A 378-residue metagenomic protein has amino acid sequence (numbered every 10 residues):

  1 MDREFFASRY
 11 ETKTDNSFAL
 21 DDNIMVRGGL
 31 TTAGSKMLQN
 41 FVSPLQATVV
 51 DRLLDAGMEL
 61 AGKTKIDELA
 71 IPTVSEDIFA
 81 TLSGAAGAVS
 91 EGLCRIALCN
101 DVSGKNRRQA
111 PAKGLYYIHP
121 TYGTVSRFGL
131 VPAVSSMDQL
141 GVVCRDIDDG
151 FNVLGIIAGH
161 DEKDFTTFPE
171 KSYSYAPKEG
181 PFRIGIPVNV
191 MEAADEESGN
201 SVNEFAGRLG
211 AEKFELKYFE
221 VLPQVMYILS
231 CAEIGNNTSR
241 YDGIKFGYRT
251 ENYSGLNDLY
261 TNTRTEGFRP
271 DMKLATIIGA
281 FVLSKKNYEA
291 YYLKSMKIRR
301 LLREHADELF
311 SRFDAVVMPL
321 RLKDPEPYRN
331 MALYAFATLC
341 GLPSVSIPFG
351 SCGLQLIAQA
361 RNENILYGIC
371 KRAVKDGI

Functional and structural regions predicted by a protein language model:
M1-A47, R52-L54, A61, I66-I71 (+3 more regions): Short, well-ordered alpha-helical
E4-K13, H119-N200, G377-I378: A short helix-breaking turn/cap at a secondary-structure junction
D21, D55, E59, F151 (+3 more regions): Glycine-rich, small-residue loops and helix-cap segments that act as flexible hinges at active-site edges
R27, F165-G235, R240, I244: Gly/Ser-rich, acidic/histidine-flanked active-site/gating loops
M37-V42, D138-R145, G279-S284, L356-A358: Short, well-ordered beta-strand elements within core beta-sheets of diverse protein domains
Q46, D51-I157, P343-G350: Short glycine/serine-rich loop segments
M58, T64-D67, A211-M226, P348-Q355: Short connector loops at secondary-structure junctions
E76-F79, V225, C231, G350-R361: Short basic, glycine-rich beta-strand/loop surfaces that mediate nucleic-acid
